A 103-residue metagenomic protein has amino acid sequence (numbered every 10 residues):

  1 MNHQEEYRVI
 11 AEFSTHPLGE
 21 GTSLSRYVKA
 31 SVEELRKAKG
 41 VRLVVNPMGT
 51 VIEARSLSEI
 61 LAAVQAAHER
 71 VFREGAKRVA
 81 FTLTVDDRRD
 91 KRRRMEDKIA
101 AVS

Functional and structural regions predicted by a protein language model:
N2-S103: Charge-rich, low-complexity N-terminal segments
